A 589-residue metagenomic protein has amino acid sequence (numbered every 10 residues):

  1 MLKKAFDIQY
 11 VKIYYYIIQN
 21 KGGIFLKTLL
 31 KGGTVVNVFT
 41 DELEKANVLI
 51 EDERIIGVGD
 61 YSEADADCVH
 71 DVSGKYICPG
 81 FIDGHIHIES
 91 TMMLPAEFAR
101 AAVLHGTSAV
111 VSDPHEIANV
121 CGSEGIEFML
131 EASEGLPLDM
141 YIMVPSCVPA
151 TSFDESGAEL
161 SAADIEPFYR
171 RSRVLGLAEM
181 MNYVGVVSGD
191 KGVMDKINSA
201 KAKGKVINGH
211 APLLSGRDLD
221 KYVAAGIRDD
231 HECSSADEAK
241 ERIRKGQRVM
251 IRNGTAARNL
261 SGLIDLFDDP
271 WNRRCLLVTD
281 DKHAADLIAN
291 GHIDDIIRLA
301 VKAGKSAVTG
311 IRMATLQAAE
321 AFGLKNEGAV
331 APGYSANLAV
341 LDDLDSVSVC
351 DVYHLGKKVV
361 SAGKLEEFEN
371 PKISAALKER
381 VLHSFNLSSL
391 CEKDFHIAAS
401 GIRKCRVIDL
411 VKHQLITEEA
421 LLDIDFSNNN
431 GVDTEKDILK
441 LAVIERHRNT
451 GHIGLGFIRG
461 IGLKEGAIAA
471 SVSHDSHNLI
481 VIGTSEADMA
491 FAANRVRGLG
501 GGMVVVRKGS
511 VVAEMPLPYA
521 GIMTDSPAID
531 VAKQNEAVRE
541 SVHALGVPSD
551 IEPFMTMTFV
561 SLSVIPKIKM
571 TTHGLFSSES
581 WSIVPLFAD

Functional and structural regions predicted by a protein language model:
A5-A46, I50-R54, V103-H105, I288-G304 (+1 more regions): Active-site microenvironment of metallo-dependent hydrolases
T28-G32, E63-S112: Replace "His-x-His-based motif
L29, G80-I82, I142, L277 (+1 more regions): Residue-level marker for buried hydrophobic side chains located in beta-strands that build the well-ordered beta-sheet
D83-L94, P149-A162, R228: Active-site mouth loops of central-metabolism enzymes
A99-G204, P270, V512-P516: Divalent-metal coordination cores built from histidine and acidic residues
P114-I117, P145-C147, N182, P212-L213 (+5 more regions): Short, ordered loop/turn segments at secondary-structure junctions
C121-G125, T151-G157, S188-G192, D218-Y222 (+10 more regions): Short acidic, glycine/serine/threonine-rich loops at helix termini
G125, E159-E179, G185-M250, A257-V278 (+1 more regions): Histidine/acidic residue-rich metal-binding segments in metalloenzymes
